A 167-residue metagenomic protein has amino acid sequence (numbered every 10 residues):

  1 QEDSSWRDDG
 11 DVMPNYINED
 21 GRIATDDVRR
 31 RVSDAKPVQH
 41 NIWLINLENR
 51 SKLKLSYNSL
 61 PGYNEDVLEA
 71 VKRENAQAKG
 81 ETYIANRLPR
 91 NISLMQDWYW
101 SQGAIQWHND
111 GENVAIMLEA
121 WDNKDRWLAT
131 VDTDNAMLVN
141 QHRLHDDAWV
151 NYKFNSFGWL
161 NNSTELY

Functional and structural regions predicted by a protein language model:
Q1-Y167: Beta-propeller folds
